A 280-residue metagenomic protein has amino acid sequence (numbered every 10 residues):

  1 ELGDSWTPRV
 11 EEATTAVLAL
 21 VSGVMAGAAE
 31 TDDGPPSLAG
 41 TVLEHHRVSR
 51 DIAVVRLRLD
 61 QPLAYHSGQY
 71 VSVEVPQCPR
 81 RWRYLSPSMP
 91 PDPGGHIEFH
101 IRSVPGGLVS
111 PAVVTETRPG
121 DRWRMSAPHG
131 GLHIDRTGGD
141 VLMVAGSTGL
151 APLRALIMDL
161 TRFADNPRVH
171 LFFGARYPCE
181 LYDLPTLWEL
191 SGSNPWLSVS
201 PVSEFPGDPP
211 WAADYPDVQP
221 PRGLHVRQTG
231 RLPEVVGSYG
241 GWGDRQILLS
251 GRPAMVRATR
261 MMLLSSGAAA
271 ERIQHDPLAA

Functional and structural regions predicted by a protein language model:
E1-V42: Long, amphipathic alpha-helical coupling/dimerization segments that relay conformational signals between
E12, F172-A280: Reductase modules of NAD(P)H-dependent flavoproteins
D33-R122, P128, G139, A175-Y177 (+1 more regions): Ferredoxin-reductase
G68, G149, R252: Short, conserved phosphate/pyrophosphate- and ester-handling motifs at nucleotide-, phospho-/glycolipid
V71-E74, E116, M158-R162, T186-L190 (+1 more regions): Short, solvent-exposed amphipathic alpha-helical segments in soluble enzyme and RNA/protein-processing domains
H133, M143-V144, T148-R162: Phosphate-binding glycine-rich loops and their immediate beta-loop-alpha structural context
D135-D140, G241-D244: Short helix-loop-beta connector
D140-L142, H170, Q246: Structural motif
